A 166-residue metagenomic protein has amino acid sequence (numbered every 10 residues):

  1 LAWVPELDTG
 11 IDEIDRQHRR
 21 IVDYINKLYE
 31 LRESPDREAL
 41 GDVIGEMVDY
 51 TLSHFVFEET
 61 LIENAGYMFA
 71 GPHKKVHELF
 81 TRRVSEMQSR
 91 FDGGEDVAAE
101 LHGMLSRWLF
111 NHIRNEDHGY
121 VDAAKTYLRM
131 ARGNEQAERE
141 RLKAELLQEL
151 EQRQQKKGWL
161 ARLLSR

Functional and structural regions predicted by a protein language model:
L1-R166: Small-residue-biased structural context
